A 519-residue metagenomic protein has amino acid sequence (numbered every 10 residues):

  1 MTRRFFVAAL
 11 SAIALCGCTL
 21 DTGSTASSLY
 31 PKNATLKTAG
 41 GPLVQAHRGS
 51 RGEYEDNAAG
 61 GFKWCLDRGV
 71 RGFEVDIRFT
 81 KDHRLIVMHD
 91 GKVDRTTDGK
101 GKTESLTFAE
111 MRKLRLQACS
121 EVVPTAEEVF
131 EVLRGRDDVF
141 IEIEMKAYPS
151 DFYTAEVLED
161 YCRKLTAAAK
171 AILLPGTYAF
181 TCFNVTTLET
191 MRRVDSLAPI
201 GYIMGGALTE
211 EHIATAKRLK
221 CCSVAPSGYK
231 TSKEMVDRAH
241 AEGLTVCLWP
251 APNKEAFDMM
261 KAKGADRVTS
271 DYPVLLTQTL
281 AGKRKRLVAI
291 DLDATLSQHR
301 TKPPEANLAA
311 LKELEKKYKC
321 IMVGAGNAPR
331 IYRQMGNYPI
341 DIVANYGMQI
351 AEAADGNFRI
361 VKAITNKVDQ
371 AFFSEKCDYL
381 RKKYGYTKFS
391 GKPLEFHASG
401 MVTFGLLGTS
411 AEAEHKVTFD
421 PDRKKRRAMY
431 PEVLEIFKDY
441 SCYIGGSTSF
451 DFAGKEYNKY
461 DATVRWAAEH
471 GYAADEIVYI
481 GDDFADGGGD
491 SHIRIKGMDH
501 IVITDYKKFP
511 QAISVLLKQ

Functional and structural regions predicted by a protein language model:
L15-G17: C-terminal motif of bacterial Sec signal peptides marking the signal peptidase cleavage site
S28-T35, H89-P199, L219-C222, P226 (+2 more regions): Metal-dependent phosphodiesterase/phospholipase catalytic core, i.e., the His/Asp/Glu-rich active-site region
F73-V75, R284-K302, M322, T463 (+1 more regions): Asp-based phosphoryl-transfer active-site loop
I141-I143, T181, T186, L311-Q334 (+6 more regions): Substrate-recognition element of Asp-dependent hydrolases with the DxDx(T/V) motif
G201-K283, D483: C-terminal active-site rim and adjoining tail of enzyme catalytic domains
W249-P250, G324, F404, T463 (+1 more regions): Acidic, Mg2+-coordinating phosphoryl-transfer loop and its flanking beta/alpha structural elements, shared across
T301-G391: Active-site phosphate-binding/coordination module
K388-V478, D486-G489, K496: Conserved acidic, metal-coordinating active-site core of Asp-based, Mg2+-dependent phosphoryl-transfer enzymes
